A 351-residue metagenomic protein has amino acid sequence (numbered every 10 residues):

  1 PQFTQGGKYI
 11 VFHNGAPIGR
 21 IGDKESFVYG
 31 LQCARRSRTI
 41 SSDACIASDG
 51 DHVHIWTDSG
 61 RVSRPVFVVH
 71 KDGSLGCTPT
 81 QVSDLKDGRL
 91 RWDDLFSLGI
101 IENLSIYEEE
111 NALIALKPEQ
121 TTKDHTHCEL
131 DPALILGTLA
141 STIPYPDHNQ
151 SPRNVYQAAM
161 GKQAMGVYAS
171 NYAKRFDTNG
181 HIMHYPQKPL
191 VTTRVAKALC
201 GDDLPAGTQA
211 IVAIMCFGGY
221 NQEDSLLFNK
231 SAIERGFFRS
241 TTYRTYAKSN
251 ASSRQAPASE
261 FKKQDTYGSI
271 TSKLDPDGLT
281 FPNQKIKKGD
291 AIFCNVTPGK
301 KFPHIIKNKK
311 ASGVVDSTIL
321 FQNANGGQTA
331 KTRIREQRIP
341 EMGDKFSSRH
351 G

Functional and structural regions predicted by a protein language model:
P1-G351: Conduit-forming functional cores of very large proteins
